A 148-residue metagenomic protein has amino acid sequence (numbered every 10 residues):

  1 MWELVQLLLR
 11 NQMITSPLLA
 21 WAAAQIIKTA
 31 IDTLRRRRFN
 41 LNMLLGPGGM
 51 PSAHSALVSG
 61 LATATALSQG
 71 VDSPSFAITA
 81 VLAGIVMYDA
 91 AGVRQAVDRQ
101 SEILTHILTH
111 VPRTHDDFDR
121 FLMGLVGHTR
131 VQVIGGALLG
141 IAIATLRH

Functional and structural regions predicted by a protein language model:
M1-T15: Polybasic, low-complexity association/targeting segments
N11-K28: N-terminal signal-anchor transmembrane alpha helix
A22, I26, L41-H148: Membrane-embedded catalytic cores of phosphoryl/pyrophosphoryl-handling enzymes
A30-T33, S59: Intrinsically disordered, low-complexity segments enriched in polar/charged small residues
T33-R37, H148: Transmembrane helix-loop junctions in multipass membrane proteins, especially transporters and channels
